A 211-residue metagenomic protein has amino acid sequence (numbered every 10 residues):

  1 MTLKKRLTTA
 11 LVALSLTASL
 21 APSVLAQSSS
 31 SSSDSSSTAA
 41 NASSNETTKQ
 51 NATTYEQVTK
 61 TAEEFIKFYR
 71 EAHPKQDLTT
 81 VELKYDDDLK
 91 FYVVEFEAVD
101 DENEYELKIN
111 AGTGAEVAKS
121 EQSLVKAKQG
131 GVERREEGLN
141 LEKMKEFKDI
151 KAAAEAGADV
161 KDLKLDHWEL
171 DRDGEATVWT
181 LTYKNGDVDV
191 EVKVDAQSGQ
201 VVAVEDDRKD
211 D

Functional and structural regions predicted by a protein language model:
M1-D211: Long, terminal "pre-/pro-" and other extracytoplasmic accessory regions that lie outside the mature folded/catalytic
